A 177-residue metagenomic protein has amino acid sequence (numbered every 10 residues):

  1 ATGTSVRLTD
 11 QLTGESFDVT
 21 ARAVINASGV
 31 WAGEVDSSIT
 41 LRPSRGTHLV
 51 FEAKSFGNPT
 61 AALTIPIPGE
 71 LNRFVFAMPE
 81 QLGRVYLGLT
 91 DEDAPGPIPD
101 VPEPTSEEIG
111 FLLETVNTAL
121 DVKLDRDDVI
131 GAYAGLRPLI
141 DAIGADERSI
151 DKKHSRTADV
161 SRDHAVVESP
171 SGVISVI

Functional and structural regions predicted by a protein language model:
A1-S5, L12: A conserved short coil-to-beta-strand element within the FAD-binding core of flavoproteins
T2, V19-T20, S169: Residue-level preference for short coil/turn positions at secondary-structure junctions
S5-R7, T64: Residue-level detector of beta-strand face positions
L8-D10, E168: Acidic/polar residues at beta-strand termini and the immediately following turn/coil
L12-A23: Core beta-strand elements of the Rossmann-like FAD/NAD(P) dinucleotide-binding domain in flavoenzyme oxidoreductases
A23, A32-E34, S38-G88, E92-I177: C-terminal catalytic lobe of FAD-dependent flavoproteins
S28-G29: Glycine-rich, N-terminal phosphate-binding loop of Rossmann-like dinucleotide-binding domains
